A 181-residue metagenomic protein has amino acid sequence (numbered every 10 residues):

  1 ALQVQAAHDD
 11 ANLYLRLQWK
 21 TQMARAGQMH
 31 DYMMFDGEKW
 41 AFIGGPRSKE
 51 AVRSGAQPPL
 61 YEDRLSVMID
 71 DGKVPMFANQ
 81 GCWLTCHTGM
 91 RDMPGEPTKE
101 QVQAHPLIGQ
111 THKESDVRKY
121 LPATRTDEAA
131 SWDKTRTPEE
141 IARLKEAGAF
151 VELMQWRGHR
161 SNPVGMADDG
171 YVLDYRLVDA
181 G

Functional and structural regions predicted by a protein language model:
L2-G181: Surface-exposed, glycine/proline- and aromatic-rich loop segments on solvent-exposed faces across compartments
